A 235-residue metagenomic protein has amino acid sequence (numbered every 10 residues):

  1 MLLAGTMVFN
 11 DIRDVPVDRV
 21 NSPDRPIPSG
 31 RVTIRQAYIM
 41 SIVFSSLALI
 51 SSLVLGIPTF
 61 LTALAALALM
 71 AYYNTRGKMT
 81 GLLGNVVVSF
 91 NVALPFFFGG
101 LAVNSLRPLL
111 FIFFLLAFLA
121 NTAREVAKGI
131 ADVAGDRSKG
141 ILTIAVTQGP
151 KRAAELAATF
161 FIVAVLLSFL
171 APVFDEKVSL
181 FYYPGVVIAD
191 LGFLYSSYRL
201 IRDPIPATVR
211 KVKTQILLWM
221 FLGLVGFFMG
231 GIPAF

Functional and structural regions predicted by a protein language model:
M1-F9, A68-T75, A93-L94, L115-I130 (+1 more regions): Transmembrane alpha-helical segments that form the membrane-embedded catalytic/substrate-channel core of multi-pass
V15-L64, L115, I141-K177: Multi-pass membrane catalytic core of lipid/isoprenoid biosynthesis enzymes
V15-P16, L53-I57, T75-L82, G100 (+7 more regions): Transmembrane helix-loop junctions in multipass membrane proteins, especially transporters and channels
P16-I39, A71-N91, D136-E155, R199-L222: Interhelical loop and helix-boundary elements at the membrane-water interface of polytopic inner-membrane proteins
I27-P108, I112: Intramembrane alpha-helical segments
L61, V88-R137, T147-V163: Functional transmembrane core segments of multi-pass inner-membrane proteins
L170-F235: Extended hydrophobic alpha-helices typical of membrane-associated regions
